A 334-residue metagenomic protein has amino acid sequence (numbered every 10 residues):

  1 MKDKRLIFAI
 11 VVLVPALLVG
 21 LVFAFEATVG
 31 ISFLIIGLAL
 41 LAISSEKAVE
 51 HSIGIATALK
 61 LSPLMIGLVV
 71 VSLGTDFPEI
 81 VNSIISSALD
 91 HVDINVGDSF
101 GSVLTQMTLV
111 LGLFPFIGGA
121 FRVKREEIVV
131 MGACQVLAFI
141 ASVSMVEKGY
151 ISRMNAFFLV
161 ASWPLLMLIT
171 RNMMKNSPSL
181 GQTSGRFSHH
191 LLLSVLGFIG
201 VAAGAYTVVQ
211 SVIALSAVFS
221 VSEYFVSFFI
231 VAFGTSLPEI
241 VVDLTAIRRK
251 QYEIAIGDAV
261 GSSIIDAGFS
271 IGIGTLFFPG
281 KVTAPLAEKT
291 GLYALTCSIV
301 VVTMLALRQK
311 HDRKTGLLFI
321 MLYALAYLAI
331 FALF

Functional and structural regions predicted by a protein language model:
M1-F334: Hydrophobic alpha-helical segments, chiefly the membrane-spanning helices and signal/signal-anchor peptides
